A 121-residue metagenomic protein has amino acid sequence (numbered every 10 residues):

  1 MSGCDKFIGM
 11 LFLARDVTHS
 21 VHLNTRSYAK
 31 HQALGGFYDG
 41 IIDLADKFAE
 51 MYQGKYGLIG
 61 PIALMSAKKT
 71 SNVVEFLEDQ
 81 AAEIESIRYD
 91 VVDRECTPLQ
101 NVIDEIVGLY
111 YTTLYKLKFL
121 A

Functional and structural regions predicted by a protein language model:
M1, L120-A121: Short intrinsically disordered terminal tails
S2-G9, Y28-G35, A67-S71, T97 (+1 more regions): Short, solvent-exposed segments of well-ordered alpha helices
D5, G9-F12, D16, G35 (+4 more regions): Generic structural signal for well-ordered, non-transmembrane alpha-helical segments in soluble/cytosolic regions
K6, K30, K47, K55 (+2 more regions): Context-gated lysine
L13-G36, V91, E95: Helix-loop segments that flank and shape redox-cofactor active sites
V17-N24, K47, M51, E83-D90 (+2 more regions): Amphipathic, soluble alpha-helical interaction motifs
H31-G60: Conserved alpha-helical segments that form or flank metal/cofactor-binding pockets of metalloenzymes
L64-K118: Acidic/histidine-rich alpha-helical segments that form the ligand environment of transition-metal centers
